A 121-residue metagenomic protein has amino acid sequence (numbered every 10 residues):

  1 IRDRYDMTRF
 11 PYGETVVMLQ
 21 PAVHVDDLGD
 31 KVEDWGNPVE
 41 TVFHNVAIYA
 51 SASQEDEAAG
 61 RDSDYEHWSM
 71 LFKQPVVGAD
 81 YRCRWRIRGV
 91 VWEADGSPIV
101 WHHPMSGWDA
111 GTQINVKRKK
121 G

Functional and structural regions predicted by a protein language model:
I1-V17: N-terminal intrinsically disordered, low-complexity, charge/repeat-rich segments that act as generic
Y12, Q20-G121: Short, conserved turn/kink motifs that form compact alpha/beta structural patches or helix kinks used as
